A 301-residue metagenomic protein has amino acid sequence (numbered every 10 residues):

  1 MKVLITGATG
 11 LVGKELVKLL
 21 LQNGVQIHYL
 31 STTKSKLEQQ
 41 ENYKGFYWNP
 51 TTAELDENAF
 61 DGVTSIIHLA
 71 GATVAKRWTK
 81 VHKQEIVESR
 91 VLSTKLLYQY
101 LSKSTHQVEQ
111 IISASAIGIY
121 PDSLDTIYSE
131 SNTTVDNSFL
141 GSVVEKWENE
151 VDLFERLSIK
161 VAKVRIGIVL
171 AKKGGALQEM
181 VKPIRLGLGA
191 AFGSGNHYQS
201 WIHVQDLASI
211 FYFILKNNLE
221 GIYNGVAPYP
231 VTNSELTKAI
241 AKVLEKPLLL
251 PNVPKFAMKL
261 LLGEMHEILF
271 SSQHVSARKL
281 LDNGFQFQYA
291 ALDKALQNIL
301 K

Functional and structural regions predicted by a protein language model:
V3-N23: N-terminal Rossmann NAD(P)H-binding glycine-rich loop of SDR-like oxidoreductase domains
Y43-L92: NAD(P)H-binding glycine-rich loop region in Rossmannoid oxidoreductase-like domains and their noncatalytic homologs
K95-D136: Conserved Rossmann-fold NAD(P)-dependent oxidoreductase catalytic core, especially the SDR/UDP-sugar
L124-K163: Catalytic helix-loop patch of NAD(P)-dependent Rossmann-fold dehydrogenases
D152-K163, G167-Y198, I240: NAD(P)-dependent short-chain dehydrogenase/reductase
V181-G189, H197-P230: Alpha-helical substrate-binding/gating segment
N217-E264, Q297-L300: Mid/C-terminal beta-alpha module of Rossmann-like enzyme folds, strongest in SDR-family dehydrogenases/epimerases
L248, E267-K301: C-terminal amphipathic/interface module of NAD(P)-dependent oxidoreductases and related NAD-binding regulators
